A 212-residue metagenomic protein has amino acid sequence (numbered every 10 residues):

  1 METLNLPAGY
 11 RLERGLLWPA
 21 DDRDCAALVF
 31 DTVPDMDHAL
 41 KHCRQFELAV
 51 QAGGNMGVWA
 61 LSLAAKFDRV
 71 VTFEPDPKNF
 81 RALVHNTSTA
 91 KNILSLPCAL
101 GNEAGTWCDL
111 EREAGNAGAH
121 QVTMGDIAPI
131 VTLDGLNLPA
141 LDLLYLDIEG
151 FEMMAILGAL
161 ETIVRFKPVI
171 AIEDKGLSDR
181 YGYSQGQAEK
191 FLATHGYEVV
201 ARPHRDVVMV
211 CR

Functional and structural regions predicted by a protein language model:
M1-T89, L177, Q185-F191, V199-R212: S-adenosyl-L-methionine
A8, L12-D37, K91-P139: Glycine-rich adenosyl-binding loop in Rossmann-like folds that engage adenosine-containing cofactors
A27-V50, N116-F166, S178-G182: Short internal loop-to-helix segment that lines adenine-nucleotide cofactor pockets
G54, C98-N102, I148, D174: Hydrophobic pocket-lining residues within nucleotide cofactor-binding pockets
L63, L83, D109-L110, A155-A159: Hydrophobic packing residues within well-ordered alpha-helices of enzyme cores
S88-A90, L110-N116, T162-I163, Q187-F191: Short, hinge-like loop/turn segments at secondary-structure boundaries
P168-I172: Proline-aspartate-enriched helix->loop->beta-strand connector
